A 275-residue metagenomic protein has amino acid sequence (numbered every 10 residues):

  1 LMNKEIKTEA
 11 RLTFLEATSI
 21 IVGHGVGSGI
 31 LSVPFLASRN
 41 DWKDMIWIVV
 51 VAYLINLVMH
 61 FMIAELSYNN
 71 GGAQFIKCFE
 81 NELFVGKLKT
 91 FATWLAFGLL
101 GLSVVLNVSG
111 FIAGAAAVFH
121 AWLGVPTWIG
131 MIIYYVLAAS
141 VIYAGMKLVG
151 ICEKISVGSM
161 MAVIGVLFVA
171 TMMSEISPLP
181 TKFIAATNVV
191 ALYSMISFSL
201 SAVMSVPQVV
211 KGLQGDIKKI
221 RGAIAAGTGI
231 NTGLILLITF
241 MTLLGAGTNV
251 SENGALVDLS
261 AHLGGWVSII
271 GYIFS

Functional and structural regions predicted by a protein language model:
L1-F35, N40, L57-F61, N188 (+1 more regions): Membrane-interface "cap" regions at the ends of multi-pass membrane proteins
N3-K4, K77-K87, F111-M131, G212-D216 (+1 more regions): Helix-loop-helix connectors at the membrane interface of multi-pass transporters/channels
K4-E9, E16, D41, M45-V49 (+3 more regions): Transmembrane-helix boundary/entry motifs in multi-pass membrane transporters
I21, V50-V51, L95-L106, I133-A139 (+2 more regions): Hydrophobic alpha-helical transmembrane segments of multi-pass membrane proteins
S28, A52-I63, Y135-Y143: Central hydrophobic cores of alpha-helical transmembrane segments in multi-pass inner-membrane proteins across all
I30-P34, N107-A116, A138-L148, M173-P178 (+2 more regions): Transmembrane helix-loop junctions in multi-pass membrane proteins
H60, G72, I112, V203-V206 (+1 more regions): Alpha-helical transmembrane segments of polytopic integral membrane proteins, especially the permease/helical cores
W128-I133, L137, K147, K154-D258: Helix-loop-helix junctions that connect adjacent transmembrane segments in multi-pass membrane transporters
